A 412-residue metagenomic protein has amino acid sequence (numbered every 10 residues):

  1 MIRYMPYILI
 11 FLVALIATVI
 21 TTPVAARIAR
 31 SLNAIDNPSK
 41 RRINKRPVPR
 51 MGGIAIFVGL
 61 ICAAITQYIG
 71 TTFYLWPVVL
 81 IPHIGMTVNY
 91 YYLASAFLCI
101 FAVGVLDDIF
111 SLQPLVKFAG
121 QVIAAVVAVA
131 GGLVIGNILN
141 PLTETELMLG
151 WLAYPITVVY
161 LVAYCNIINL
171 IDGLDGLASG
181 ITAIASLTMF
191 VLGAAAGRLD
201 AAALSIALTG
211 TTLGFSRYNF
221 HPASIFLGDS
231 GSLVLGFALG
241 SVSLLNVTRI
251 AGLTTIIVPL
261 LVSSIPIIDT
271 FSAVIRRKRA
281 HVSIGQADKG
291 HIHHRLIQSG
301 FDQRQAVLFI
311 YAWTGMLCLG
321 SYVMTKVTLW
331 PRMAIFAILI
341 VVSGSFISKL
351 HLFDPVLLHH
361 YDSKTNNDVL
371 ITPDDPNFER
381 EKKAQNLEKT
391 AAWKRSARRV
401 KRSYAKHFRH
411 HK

Functional and structural regions predicted by a protein language model:
I2-T270: "…together with the soluble PPM/PP2C metallo-phosphatase catalytic core" -> "…together with the soluble PPM/PP2C
V24-I28, F346-Y361: Membrane-interface capping segments at transmembrane-helix boundaries
V24-P49, S272-R304: Cytosolic, membrane-interface loops and tails of multi-pass inner-membrane proteins
S232-L233, S263, I335-S343: Small-residue-enriched core segments of transmembrane alpha-helices in multipass membrane transport and channel
L245-G252, A337-P355: N-terminal hydrophobic signal/anchor transmembrane helix of membrane proteins
Q298-M316, T325: Alpha-helical transmembrane segments of integral membrane proteins, especially multi-pass inner/plasma-membrane
Q303, P355-K412: Long, low-complexity, intrinsically disordered cytosolic termini of multi-pass membrane proteins
L319-A337: Extracellular/periplasmic helix-loop-helix junctions in multi-pass membrane proteins
